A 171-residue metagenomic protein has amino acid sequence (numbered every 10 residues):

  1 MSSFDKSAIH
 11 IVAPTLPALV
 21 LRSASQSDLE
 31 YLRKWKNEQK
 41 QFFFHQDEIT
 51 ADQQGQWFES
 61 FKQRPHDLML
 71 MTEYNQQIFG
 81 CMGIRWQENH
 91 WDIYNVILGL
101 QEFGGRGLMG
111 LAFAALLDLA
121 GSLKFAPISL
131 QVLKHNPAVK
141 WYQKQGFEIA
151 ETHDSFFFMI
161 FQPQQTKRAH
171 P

Functional and structural regions predicted by a protein language model:
A18-K34: A short beta-loop-alpha structural element at the N-terminal edge of CoA-dependent acyl/N-acetyltransferase catalytic
K40-E59: Conserved GNAT-fold acetyl-CoA-binding loop/helix
E59-M71, G80: A short helix-loop-beta-strand connector motif used in the catalytic cores of GNAT acetyltransferases and, in some
Q77-R85, D92: Conserved beta-strand in the GNAT
V96-R106: A short, internal acetyl-CoA/4′-phosphopantetheine-binding micro-motif in the GNAT/acyltransferase core
G105-D118, K140-K144: Conserved acetyl-CoA-binding loop-helix of GNAT-fold acetyltransferases
S129-V139, S155-I160: Conserved beta-strand-loop-alpha-helix junction that forms the acyl-donor binding cleft
Q143-H153: Conserved acetyl-CoA-binding loop of GNAT-fold acetyltransferases
